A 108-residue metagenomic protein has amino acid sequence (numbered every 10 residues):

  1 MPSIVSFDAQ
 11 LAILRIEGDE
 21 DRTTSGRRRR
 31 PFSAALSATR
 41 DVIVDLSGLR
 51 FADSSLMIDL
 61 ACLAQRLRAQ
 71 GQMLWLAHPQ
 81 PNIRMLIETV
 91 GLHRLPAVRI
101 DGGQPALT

Functional and structural regions predicted by a protein language model:
M1-A52, A61-T108: STAS-like cytosolic regulatory interaction modules
